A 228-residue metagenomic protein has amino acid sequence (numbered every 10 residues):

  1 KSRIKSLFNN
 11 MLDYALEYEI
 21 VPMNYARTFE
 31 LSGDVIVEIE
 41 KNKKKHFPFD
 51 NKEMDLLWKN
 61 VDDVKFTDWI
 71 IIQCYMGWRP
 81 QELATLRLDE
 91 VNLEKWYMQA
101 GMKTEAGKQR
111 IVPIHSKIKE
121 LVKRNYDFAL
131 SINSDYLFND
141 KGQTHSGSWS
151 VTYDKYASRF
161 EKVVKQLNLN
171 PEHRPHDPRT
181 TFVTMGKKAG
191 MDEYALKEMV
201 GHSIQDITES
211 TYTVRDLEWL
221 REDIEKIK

Functional and structural regions predicted by a protein language model:
K1-I20, S146-K155, E172-D177: N-terminal core-binding DNA-recognition domain of tyrosine site-specific recombinases/integrases
S2-S6, E17, V21-P80, A84 (+2 more regions): Basic, Lys/Arg- and aromatic-enriched nucleic-acid-binding interface segment
E17, I71, Y75-E82, K162 (+1 more regions): C-terminal catalytic core of tyrosine-transesterase DNA break-rejoin enzymes
E30-I36, E53, M76, T85-R124: Conserved tyrosine-mediated DNA breakage-rejoining catalytic core shared by Y-recombinases
W58, T104-R124, S134-K162: C-terminal catalytic core of Y-nucleophile DNA break-rejoin enzymes
E90-K95, N170, M191-T211: Short, polar N-cap/turn motifs at the start of nucleic acid-interacting alpha helices
G101-A106, V200-K226: Catalytic-site neighborhood detector that most strongly recognizes the C-terminal catalytic loop/helix of tyrosine
I132, D140-S146, D206, W219-K228: C-terminal secondary-structure termini that scaffold catalytic or DNA-interacting sites
